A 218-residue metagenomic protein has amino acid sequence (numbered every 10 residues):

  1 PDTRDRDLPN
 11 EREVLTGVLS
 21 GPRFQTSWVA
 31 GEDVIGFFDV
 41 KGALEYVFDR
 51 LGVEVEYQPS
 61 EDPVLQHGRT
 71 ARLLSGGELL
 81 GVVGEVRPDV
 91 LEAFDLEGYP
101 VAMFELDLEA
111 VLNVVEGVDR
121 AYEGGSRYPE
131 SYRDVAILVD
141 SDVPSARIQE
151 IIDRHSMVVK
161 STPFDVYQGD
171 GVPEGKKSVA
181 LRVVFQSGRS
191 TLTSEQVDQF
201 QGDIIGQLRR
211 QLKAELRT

Functional and structural regions predicted by a protein language model:
D5-T16, R23-T218: A carboxyl-terminal module marker
